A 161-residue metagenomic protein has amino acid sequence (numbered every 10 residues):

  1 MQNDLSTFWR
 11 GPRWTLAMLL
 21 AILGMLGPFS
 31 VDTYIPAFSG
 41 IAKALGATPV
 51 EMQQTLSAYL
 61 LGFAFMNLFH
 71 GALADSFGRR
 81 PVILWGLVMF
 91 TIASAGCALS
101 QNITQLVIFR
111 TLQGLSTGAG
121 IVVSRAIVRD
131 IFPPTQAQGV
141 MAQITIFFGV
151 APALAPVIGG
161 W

Functional and structural regions predicted by a protein language model:
M1-G27: Cytosolic juxtamembrane N-terminal segment immediately preceding the first transmembrane helix of multi-pass
L23, W85-M89, A93, F109 (+1 more regions): Residue-level signature of the transmembrane alpha-helical cores of Major Facilitator Superfamily-type secondary
D32, L60-L68, P152-A153: Residue-level signature of mid-helix packing/kink "hotspots" within the transmembrane helices of 12-pass Major
A37-A64: Extracellular/periplasmic helix-loop-helix junction of adjacent transmembrane segments in MFS-like secondary
G46, G78, L99-Q105, S116 (+1 more regions): Helix-breaking motifs and short loop linkers at transmembrane-helix boundaries and internal kinks in secondary membrane
F65-T104: Conserved MFS/SLC helix-loop-helix module at the cytosolic interface between two early adjacent transmembrane helices
T111-F148: Cytoplasmic helix-loop-helix junction between adjacent transmembrane helices in 12-TM secondary transporters
A151-G160: Small-residue (Gly/Pro/Ala) motifs that create kinks and tight helix-helix packing interfaces
